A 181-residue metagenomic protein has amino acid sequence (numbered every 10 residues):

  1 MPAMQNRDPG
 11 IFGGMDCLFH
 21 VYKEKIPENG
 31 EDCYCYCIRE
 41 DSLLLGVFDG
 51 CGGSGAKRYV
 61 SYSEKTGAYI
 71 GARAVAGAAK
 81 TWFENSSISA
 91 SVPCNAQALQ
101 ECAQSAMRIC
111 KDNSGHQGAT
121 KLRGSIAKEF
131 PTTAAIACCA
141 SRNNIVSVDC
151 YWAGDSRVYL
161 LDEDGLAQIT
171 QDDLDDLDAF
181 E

Functional and structural regions predicted by a protein language model:
M1-E181: PP2C/PPM-type serine/threonine phosphatase catalytic domain
